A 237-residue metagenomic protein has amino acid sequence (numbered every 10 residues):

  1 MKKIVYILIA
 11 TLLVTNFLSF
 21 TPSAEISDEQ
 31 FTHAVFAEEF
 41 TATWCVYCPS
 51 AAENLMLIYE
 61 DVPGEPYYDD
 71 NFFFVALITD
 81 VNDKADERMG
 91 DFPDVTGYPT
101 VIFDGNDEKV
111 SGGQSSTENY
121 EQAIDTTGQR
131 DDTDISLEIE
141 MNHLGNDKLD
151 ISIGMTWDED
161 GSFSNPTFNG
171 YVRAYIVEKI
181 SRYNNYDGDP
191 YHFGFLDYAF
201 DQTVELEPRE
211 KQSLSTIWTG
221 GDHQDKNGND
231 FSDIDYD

Functional and structural regions predicted by a protein language model:
M1-D28, C45: Secretory targeting signatures
K2, C48, V95-P99: Long, charge-rich boundary regions
L8-I9, T41, G97, G170: Generic detector of short, well-ordered, non-transmembrane alpha-helical segments enriched in hydrophobic residues
I26-F72: Local sequence-structure signature of Cys/Sec-based thiol-disulfide redox active-site neighborhoods
T32, D69-D237: Short, conserved sequence motifs used for protein processing/export or organelle targeting and for catalysis
